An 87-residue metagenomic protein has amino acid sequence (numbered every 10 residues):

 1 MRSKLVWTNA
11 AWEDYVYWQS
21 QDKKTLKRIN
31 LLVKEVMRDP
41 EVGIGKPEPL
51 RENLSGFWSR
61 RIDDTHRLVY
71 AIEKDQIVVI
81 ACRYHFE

Functional and structural regions predicted by a protein language model:
M1-K4, A10-L26, L31, I44 (+3 more regions): Enriched for short, Lys/Arg-rich terminal
D39, K46-E48: Intrinsic-disorder/low-complexity coil detector
